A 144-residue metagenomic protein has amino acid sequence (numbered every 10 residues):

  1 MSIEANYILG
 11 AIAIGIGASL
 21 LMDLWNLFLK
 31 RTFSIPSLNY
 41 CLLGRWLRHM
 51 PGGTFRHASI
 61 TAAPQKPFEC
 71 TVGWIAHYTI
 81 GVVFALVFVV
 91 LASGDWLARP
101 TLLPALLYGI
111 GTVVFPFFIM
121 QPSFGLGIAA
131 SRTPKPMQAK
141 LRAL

Functional and structural regions predicted by a protein language model:
M1-L144: Juxtamembrane/disordered regions of integral membrane proteins
